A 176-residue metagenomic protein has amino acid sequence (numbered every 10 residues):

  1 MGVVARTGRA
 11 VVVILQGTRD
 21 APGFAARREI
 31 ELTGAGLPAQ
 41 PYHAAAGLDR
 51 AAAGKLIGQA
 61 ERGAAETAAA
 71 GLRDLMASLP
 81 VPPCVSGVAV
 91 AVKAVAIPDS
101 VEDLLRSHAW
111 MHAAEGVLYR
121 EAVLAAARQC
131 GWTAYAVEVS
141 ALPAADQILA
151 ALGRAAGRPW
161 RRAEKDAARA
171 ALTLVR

Functional and structural regions predicted by a protein language model:
M1-R176: Phosphate- and other anionic-substrate recognition elements at nucleic-acid/protein interfaces
